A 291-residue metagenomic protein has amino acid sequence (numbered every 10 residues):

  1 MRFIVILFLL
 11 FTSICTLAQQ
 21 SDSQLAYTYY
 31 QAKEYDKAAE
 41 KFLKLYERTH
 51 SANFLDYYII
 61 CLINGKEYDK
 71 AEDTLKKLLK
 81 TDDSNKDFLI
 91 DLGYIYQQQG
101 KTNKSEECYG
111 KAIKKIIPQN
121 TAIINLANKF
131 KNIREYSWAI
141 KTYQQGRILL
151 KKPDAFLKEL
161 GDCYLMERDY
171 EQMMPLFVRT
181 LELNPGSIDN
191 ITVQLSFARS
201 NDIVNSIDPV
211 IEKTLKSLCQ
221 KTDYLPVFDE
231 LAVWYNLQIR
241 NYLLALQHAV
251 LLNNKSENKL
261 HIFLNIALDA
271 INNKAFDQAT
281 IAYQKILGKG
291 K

Functional and structural regions predicted by a protein language model:
T16-D73, S84-D87, E107, V193: N-terminal leader/linker segments that initiate helical-solenoid repeat arrays
Q31-A32, N64-G65, Q98, N132-I133 (+4 more regions): Register position in tetratricopeptide repeats
T49-H50, D83, I117, K151 (+4 more regions): Short coil turns that delineate tetratricopeptide repeat
F54-L55, F88, A122-I123, F156 (+3 more regions): TPR alpha-solenoid repeat register
Y57-Y58, D91, N125, E159 (+3 more regions): Canonical tetratricopeptide repeat
